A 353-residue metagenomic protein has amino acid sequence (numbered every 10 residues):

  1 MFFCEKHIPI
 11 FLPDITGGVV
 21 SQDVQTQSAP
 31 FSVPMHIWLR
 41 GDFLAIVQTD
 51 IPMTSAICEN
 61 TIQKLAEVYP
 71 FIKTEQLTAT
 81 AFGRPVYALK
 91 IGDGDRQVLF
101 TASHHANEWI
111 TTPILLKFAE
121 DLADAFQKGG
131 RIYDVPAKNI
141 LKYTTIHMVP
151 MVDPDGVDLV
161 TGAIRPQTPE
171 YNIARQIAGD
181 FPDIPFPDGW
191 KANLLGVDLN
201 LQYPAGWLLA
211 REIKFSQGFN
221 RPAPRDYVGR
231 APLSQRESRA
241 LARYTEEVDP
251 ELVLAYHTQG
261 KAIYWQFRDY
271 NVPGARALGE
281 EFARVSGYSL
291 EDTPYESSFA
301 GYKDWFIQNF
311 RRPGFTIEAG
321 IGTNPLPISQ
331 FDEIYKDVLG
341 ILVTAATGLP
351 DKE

Functional and structural regions predicted by a protein language model:
H7, T26-S28: Cationic, low-complexity basic patches in intrinsically disordered or flexible, solvent-exposed regions
I15, V19-V20, V24: Hydrophobic alpha-helical signal/anchor motif
H36-P85: Short glycine- and acidic-rich boundary segments immediately preceding or forming the N-terminal edge of structured
Q76, G206-E353: Metallocarboxypeptidase
A88-D95: Short beta-strand-to-loop junctions in surface cap/lid or active-site-entrance loops
D95, I110, K117-A119, A123-Y264 (+1 more regions): Active-site/substrate-binding loop(s) of hydrolase catalytic cores
